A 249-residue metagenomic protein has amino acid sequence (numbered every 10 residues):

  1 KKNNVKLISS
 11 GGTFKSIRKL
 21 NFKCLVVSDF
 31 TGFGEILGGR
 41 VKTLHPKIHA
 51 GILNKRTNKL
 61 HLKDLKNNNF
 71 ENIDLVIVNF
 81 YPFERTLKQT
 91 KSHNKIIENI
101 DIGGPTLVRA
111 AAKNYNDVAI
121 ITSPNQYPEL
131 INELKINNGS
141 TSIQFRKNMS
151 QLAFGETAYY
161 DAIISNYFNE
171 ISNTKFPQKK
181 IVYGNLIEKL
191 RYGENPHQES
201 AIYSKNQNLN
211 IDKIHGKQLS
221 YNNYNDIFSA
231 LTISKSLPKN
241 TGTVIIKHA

Functional and structural regions predicted by a protein language model:
K1-N3: Glycine-rich beta-alpha loop segments
V5, G11-K15, F22, D29-G32 (+5 more regions): Short, ordered loop/turn segments at secondary-structure junctions
V5-K6, L25, H49-I52, I73-Y81 (+6 more regions): Structural motif
G12-F83: Glycine-rich nucleotide/cofactor/substrate-binding loop typically near the N-terminus or early in the first domain
R18-F22, E35-G39, D64, T86-K91 (+4 more regions): Short acidic, glycine/serine/threonine-rich loops at helix termini
V41-P46, K66-E71, T90, I100-D101 (+5 more regions): Solvent-exposed alpha-helices and their adjacent loops that cap or buttress functional pockets in soluble metabolic
L75-E98, I102-Q144, E199, K205-I211: A short, charged helix-loop
Y127-A249: Active-site loops and adjacent core secondary-structure elements that bind or stabilize anionic groups
